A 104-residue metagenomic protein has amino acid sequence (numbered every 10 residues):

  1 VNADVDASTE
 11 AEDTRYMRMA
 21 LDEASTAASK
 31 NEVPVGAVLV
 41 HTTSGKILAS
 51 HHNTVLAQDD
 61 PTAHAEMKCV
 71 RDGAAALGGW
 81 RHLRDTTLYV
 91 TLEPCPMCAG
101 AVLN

Functional and structural regions predicted by a protein language model:
V1-S8: Short, contiguous pre-domain boundary segments
N2, K30-E32, M67: Low-complexity, intrinsically disordered short peptide segments enriched in small/polar/basic residues
S8-K30: Short, basic/aromatic recognition patches
A20, G36, C69: Conserved hydrophobic/aromatic pocket- or pore-lining residues that grip, position, or stack substrates in active sites
N31-V35, R84: Short, basic and Ser/Thr-rich N-terminal targeting/leader segments
V35-H41, G45: Short beta-strand scaffold segments in enzyme catalytic cores
T43, A49-N104: Zn2+-dependent cytidine deaminase-like catalytic core
